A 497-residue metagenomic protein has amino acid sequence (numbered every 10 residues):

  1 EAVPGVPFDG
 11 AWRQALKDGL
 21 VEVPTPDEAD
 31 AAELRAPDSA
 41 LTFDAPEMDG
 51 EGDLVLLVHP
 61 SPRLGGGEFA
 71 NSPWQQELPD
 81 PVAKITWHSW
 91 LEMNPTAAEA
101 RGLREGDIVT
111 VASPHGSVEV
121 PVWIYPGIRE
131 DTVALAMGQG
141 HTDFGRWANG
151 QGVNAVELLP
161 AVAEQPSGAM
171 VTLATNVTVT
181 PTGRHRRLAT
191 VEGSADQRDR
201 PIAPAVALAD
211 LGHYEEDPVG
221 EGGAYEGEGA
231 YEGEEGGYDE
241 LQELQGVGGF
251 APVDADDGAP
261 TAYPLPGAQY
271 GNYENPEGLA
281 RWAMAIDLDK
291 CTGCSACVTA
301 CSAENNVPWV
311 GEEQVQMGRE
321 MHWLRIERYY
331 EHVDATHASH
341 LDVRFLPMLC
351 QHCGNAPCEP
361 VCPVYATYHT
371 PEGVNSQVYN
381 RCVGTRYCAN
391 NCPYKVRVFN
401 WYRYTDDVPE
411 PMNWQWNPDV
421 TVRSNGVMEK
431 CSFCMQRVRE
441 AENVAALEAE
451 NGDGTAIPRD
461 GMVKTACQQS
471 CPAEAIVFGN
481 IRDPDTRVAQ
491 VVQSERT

Functional and structural regions predicted by a protein language model:
E1-H322: A cross-kingdom feature strongest in bacterial/archaeal respiratory oxidoreductases
G168-T497: Non-ligating segments of multi-cofactor redox enzymes
